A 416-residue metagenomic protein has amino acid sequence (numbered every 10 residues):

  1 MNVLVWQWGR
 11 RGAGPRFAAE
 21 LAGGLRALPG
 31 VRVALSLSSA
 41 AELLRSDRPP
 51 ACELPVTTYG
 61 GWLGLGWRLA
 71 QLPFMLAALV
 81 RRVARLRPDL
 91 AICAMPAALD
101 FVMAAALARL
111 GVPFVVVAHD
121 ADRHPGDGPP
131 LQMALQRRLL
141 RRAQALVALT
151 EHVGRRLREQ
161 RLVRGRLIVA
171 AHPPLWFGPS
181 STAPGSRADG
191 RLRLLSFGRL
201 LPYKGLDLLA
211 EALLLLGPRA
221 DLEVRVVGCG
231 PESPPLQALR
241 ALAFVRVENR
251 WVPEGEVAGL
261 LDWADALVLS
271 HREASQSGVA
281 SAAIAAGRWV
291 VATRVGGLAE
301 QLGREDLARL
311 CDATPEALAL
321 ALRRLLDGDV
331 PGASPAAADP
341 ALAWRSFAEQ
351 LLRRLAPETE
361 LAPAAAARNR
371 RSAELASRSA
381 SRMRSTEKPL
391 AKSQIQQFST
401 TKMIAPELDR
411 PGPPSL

Functional and structural regions predicted by a protein language model:
L4, S186-K204, A210-L213: Conserved donor-binding/catalytic core segment of Leloir-type glycosyltransferases
W8-P15, A22-F74, V153, C229-E232: N-terminal strand-loop element at the rim of the active site of nucleotide-sugar-dependent glycosyltransferases
F74-A78, A91-G111, S275: An aromatic- and histidine-rich active-site surface loop
R141-S180: Donor nucleotide-sugar binding/catalytic pocket of nucleotide-sugar-dependent glycosyltransferases
P235-A258: Nucleotide-activated donor-binding/catalytic signature segment of Leloir-type glycosyltransferases, i.e., the conserved
H271-E273: Aromatic "clamp/platform" in nucleotide-sugar-dependent glycosyltransferases that forms part of the donor/acceptor
I284, W289-A292: Short hydrophobic beta-strand element within catalytic cores of glycosyltransferases and related nucleotide-activated
R304-E316, R323-D329: Conserved acidic donor-binding segment of nucleotide-sugar-dependent glycosyltransferases
